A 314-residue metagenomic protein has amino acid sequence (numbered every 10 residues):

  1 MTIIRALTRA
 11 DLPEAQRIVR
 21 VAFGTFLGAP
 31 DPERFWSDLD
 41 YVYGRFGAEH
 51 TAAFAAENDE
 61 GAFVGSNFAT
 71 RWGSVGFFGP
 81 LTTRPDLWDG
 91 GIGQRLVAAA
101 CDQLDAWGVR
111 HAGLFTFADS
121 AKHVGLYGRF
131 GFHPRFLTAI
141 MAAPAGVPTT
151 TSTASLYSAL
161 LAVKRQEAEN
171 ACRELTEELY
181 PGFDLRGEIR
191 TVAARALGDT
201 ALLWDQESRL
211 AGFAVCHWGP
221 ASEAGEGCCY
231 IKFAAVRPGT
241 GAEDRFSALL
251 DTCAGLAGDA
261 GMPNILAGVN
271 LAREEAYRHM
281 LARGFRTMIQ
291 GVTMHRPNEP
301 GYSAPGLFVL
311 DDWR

Functional and structural regions predicted by a protein language model:
R9-T25, V147-T150, A162-E178, A304-L310: A short, well-structured alpha-helix characteristic of acyl/acetyltransferase catalytic modules
Q16-D59, F63-F68, Y180-L202: Active-site rim helix/loop that mediates acceptor-substrate recognition in acyltransferases
A55, G61-T70, F77-T82, L202 (+3 more regions): Conserved beta-strand in the GNAT
F78, L104-D119, G258-N270: Conserved GNAT acetyl-CoA-binding A-motif
P80-T83, D89-A106, H111, G125-R129 (+1 more regions): Conserved acetyl-CoA-binding loop-helix of GNAT-fold acetyltransferases
G113-F117, H133-G146, R286-E299: Conserved catalytic-core motifs of GNAT/GCN5-like acyltransferases
H123-G128, F132, R278-A282: Conserved active-site tyrosine of GNAT-family acetyltransferases
R129-Y230: Amide-forming acyltransferase catalytic core, primarily the GNAT-like/NAT-type and related acyltransferase folds
